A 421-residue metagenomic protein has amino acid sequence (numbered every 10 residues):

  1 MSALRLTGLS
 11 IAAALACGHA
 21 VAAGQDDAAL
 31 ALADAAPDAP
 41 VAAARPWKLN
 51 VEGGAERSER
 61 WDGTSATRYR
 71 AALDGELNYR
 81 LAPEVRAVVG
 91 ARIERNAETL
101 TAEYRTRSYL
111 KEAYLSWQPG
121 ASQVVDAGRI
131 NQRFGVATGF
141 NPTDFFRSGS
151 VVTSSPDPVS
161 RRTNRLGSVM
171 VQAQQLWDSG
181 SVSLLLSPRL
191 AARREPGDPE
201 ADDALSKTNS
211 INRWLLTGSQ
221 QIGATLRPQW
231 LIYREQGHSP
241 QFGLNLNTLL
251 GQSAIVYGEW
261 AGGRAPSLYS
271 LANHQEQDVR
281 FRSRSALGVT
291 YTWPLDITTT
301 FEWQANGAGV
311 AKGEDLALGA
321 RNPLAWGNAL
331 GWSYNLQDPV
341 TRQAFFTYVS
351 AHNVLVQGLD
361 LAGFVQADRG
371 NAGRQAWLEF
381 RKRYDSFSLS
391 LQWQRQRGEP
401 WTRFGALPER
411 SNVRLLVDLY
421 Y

Functional and structural regions predicted by a protein language model:
A13-L15, H19-A66, E76: N-terminal periplasmic/intermembrane-space "pro-region" immediately following the signal or transit peptide
A39-V51, T67, L81-V89, A121-Q123 (+11 more regions): Outer-envelope beta-barrel architecture signal
V51-R57, V89-R95, A127-R129, L184-P188 (+8 more regions): Transmembrane beta-barrel strands of outer-membrane/channel proteins
S65-A71, T106-K111, R165-V169, L176 (+6 more regions): Residues that define the transmembrane beta-barrel architecture of outer-membrane proteins
G75-L81, W117-Q118, R129, Q174-W177 (+8 more regions): Residue-level signature of outer-membrane beta-barrel architecture
N78-A191, Q220, G398: Outer membrane beta-barrel
E84, S181, Q221-T225, N247-F364: Detector for outer-membrane/organellar transmembrane beta-barrel domains, recognizing the amphipathic beta-strand
T347-V349, K382-S388, W393-R395, L407-Y421: Outer-membrane beta-barrel "beta-signal"
